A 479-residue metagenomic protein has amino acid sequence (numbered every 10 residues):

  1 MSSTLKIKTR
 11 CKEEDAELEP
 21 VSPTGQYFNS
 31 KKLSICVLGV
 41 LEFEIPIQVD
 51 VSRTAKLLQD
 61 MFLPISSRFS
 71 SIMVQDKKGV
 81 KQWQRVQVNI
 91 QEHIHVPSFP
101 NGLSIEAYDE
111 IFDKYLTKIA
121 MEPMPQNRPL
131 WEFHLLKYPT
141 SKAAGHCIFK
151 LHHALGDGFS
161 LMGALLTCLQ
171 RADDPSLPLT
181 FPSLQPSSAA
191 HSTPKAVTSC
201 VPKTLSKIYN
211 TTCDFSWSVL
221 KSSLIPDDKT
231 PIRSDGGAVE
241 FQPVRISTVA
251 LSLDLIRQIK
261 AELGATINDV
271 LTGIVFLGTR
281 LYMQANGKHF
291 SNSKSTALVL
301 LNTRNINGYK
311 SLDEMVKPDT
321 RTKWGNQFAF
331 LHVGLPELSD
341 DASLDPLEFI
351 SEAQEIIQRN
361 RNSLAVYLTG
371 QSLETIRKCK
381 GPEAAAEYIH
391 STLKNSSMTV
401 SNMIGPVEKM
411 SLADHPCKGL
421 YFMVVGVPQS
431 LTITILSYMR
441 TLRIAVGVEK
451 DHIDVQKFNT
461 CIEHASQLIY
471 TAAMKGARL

Functional and structural regions predicted by a protein language model:
S2-R10, E14-E17, L38-V51, L58-L63 (+4 more regions): Soluble acyl-CoA-dependent acyltransferase catalytic core bearing the H(X)4D motif
T24-G25: Non-catalytic interaction/regulatory segments
N29, L33, V51-S52: Conserved two-metal-ion catalytic palm core of "right-hand" nucleic acid polymerases, unifying RNA-dependent RNA
